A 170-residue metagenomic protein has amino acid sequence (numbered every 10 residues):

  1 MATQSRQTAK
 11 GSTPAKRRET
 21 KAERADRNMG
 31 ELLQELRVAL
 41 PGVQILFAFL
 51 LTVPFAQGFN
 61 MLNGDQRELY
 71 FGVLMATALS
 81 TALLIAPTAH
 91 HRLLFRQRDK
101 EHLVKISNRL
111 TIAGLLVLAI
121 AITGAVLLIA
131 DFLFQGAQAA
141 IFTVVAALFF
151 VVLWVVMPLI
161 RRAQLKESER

Functional and structural regions predicted by a protein language model:
M1-Q34, A39, I45, T52-A78 (+1 more regions): Cytosol-facing regions at membranes
